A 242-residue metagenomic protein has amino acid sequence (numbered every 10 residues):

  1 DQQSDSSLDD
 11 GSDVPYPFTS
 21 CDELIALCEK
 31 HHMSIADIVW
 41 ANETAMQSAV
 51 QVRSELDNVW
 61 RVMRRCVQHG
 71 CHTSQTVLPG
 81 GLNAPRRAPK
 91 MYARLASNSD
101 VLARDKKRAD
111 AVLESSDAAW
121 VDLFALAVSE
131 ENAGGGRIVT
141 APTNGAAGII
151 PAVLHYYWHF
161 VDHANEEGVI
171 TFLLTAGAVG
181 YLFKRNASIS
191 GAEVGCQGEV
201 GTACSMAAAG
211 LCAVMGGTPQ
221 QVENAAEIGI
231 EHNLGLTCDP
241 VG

Functional and structural regions predicted by a protein language model:
D1-Q47, T218-Q221, A225-I230, L234-G242: Mobile "lid/hinge" segments at catalytic clefts and subdomain interfaces of large enzymes
C21, C28, C66, C71 (+5 more regions): Generic recognition of cysteine residues
M46-G195: Accessory "access/gating" subregions that flank catalytic or transport cores
A164, T175, F183-G242: Hydrophobic alpha-helical bundle architecture
